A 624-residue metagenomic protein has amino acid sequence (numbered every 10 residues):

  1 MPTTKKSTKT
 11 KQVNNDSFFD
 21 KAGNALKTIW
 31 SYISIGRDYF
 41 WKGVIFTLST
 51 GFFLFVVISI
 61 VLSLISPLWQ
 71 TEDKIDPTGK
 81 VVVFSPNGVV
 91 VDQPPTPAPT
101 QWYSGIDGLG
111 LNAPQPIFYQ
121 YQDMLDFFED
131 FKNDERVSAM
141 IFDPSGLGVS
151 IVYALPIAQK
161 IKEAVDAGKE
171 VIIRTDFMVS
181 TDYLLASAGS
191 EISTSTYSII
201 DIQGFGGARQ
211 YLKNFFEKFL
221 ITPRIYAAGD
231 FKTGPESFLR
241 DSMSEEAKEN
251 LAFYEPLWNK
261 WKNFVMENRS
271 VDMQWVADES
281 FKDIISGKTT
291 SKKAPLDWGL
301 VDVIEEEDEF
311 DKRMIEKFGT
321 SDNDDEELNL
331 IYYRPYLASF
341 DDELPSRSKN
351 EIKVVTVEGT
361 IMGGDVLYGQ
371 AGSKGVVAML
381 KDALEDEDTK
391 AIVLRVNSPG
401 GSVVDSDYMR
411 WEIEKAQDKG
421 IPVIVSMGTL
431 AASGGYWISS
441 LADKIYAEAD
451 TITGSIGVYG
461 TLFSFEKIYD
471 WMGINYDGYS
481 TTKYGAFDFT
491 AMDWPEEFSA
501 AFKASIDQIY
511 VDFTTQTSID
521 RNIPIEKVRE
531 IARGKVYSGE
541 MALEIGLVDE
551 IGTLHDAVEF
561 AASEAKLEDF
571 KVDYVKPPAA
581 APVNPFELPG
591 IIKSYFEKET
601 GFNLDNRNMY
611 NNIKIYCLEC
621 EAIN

Functional and structural regions predicted by a protein language model:
M1-G43: N-terminal Lys/Arg-rich, disordered targeting/topogenic segments
K6, V171, R209, K213-I315 (+3 more regions): Charged, glycine-interspersed solvent-exposed loop segments at helix/strand-loop junctions that cap or gate access
D16, G110, F340-D388, S505 (+1 more regions): Intrinsic disorder and flexible/low-complexity segments
S31-T71, G79: Hydrophobic alpha-helical transmembrane signal-anchor segments
V57-V61, F118, I545: Domain-scale detector for complete catalytic domains at protein termini or as standalone homologs
I75, K80-R209, K218, L344-I468: Cleft-lining beta-strand/loop regions that shape enzyme active-site pockets
E267-N268, D272, D302-E351, T515-D520 (+1 more regions): C-terminal long alpha-helix characteristic of the crotonase
T356-G359, V396-S398, M427-T429, A449-T451 (+9 more regions): Active-site proximal loops enriched in glycine and acidic residues that flank catalytic Cys/His/Asp and coordinate
